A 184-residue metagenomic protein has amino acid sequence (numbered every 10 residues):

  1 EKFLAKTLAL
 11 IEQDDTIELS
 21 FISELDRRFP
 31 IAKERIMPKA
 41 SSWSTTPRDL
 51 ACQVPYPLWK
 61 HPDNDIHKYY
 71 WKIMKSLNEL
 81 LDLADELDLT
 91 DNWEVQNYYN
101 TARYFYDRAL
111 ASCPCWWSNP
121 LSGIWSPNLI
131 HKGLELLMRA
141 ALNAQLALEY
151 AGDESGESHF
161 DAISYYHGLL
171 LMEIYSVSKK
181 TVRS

Functional and structural regions predicted by a protein language model:
E1-S184: Active-site and substrate-binding clefts of carbohydrate-active enzymes
